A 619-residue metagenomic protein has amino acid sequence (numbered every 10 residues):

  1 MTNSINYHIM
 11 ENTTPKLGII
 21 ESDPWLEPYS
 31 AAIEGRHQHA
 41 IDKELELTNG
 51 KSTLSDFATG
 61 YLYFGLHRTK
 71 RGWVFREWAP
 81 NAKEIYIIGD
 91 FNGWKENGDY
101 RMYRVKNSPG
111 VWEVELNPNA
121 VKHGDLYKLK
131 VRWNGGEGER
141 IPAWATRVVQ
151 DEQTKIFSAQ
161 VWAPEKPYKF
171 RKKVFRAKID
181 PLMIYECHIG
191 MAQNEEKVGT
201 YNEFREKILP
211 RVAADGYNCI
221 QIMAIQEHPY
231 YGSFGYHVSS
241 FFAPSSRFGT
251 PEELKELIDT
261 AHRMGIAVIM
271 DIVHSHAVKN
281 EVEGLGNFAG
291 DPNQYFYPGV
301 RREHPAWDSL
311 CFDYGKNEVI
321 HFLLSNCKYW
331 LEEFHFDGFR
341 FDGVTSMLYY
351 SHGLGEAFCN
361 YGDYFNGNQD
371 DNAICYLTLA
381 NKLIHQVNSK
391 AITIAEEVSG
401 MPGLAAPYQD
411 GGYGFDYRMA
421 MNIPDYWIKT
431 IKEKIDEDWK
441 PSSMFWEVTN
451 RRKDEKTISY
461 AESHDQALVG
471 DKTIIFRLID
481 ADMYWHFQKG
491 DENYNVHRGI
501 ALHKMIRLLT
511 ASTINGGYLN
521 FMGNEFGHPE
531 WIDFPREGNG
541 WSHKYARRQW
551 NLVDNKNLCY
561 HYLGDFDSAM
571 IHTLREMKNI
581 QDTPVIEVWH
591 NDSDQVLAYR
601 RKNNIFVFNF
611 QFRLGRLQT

Functional and structural regions predicted by a protein language model:
N6-G72, K95, R101-E186, M191-E196 (+1 more regions): The feature marks proteins involved in alpha-glucan
F75-N81, I85-G89, Q611-T619: Surface-exposed beta-strand/loop patches in extracellular or lumenal glycoproteins
E77, L129, C187, V212 (+12 more regions): Conserved, mostly hydrophobic/aromatic
Y100-R101, E195-E206, I474-D480: Short, polar loop/linker segments at the starts of domains and inter-domain junctions
V149, P167, R171-Q369: Substrate-binding/active-site clefts of carbohydrate-active enzymes
I208, E253, L257, V319 (+5 more regions): Alpha-helical packing segments of well-folded alpha/beta enzyme cores
H335-D337, G355-A546, R575-L617: Conserved alpha/beta catalytic core and glycan-binding cleft of carbohydrate-active enzymes
Q549-K578: Catalytic cores of secreted or luminal carbohydrate-active enzymes
